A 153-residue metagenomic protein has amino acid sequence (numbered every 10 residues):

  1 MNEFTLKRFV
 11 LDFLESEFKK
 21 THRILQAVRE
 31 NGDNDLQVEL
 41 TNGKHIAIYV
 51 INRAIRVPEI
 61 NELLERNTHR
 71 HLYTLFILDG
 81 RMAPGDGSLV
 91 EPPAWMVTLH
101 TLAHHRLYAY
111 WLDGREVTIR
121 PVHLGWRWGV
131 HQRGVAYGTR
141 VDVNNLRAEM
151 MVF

Functional and structural regions predicted by a protein language model:
M1-L63: Extended interfacial segments that mediate partner engagement and assembly in macromolecular machines
R8, R23, R29, Q37 (+11 more regions): Arginine residue identity/basic-tract feature
D12, S16, T21, R70 (+4 more regions): Generic signature of intrinsically disordered, low-complexity segments enriched in small/polar residues
G32-N34, N52-Y110: Catalytic cores of nucleic-acid endonucleases
K44-I46, L75, Y110, T139: Residue-level marker of intrinsically disordered, low-complexity segments enriched for small/polar residues
D86-F153: Non-catalytic C-terminal interaction segments of nucleic acid-processing enzymes
